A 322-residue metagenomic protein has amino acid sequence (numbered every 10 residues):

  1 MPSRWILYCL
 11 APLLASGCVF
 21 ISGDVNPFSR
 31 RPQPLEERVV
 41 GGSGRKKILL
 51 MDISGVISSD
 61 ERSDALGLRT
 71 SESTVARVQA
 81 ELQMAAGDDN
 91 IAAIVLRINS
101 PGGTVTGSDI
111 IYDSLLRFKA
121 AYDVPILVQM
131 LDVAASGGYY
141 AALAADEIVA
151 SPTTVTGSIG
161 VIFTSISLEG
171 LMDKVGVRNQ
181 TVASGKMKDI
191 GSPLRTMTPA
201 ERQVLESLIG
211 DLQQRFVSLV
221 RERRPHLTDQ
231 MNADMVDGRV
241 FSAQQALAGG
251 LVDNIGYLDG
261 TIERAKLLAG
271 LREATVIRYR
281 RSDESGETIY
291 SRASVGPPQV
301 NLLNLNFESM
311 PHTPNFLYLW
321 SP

Functional and structural regions predicted by a protein language model:
P2-V128, V133-A134, Y140, A145-S151 (+1 more regions): N-terminal organellar transit peptides
G157-I159: Flexible, glycine/proline-enriched loop segments at strand-loop-helix junctions that form or flank small-ligand binding
